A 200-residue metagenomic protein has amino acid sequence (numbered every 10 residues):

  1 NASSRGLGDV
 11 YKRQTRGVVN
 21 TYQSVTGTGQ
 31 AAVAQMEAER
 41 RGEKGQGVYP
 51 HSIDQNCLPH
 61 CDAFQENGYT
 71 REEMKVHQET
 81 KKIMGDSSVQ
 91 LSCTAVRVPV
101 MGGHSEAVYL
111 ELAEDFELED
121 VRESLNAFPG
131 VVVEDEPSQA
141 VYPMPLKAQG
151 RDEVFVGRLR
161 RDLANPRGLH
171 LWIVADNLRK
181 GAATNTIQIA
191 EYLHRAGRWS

Functional and structural regions predicted by a protein language model:
N1-Y11: Single conserved hydrophobic/aromatic residue that forms the stacking wall/gate of nucleotide- or nucleobase-binding
S4-R5, T21-Y22, H60-C61, T94 (+2 more regions): Fold-independent oxyanion-binding glycine-rich loops and adjacent beta-strand/coil segments at enzyme active sites
G8, G29-A31, A183: Gly/Ser/Thr-rich beta-alpha loop segments that engage phosphate groups in nucleotides
K12-S124: Active-site-lining helix/loop region of Rossmann-like oxidoreductase modules
L91-S200: C-terminal active-site/capping subdomain that shapes the small-molecule cofactor and substrate pocket of enzyme
